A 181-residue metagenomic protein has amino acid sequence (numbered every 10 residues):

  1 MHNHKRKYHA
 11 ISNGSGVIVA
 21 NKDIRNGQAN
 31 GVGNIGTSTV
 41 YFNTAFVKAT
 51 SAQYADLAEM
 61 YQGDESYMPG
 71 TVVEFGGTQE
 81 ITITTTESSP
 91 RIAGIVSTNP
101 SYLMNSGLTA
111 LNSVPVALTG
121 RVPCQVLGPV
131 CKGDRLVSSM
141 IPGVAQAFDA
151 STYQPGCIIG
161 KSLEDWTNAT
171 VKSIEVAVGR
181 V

Functional and structural regions predicted by a protein language model:
M1-E65: Intrinsic low-complexity, repeat-rich intrinsically disordered segments enriched in small/flexible residues
N43-V181: Extracellular receptor-binding modules and their adjoining Ser/Thr/Gly/Asp/Asn-rich linkers
